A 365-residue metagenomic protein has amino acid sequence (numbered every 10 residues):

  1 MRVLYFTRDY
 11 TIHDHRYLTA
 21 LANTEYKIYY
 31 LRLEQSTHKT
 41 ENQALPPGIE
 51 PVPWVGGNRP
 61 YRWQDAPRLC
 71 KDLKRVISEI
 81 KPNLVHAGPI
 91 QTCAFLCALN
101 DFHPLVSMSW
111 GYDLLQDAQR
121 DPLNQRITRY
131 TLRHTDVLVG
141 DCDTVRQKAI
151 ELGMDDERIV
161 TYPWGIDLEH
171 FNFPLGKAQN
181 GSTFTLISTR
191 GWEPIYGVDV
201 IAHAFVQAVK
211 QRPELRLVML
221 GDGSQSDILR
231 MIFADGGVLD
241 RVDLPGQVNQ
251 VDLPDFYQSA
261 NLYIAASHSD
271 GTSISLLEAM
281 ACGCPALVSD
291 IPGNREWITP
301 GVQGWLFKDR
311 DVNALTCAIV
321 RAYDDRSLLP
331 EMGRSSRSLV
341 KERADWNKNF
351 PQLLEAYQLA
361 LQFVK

Functional and structural regions predicted by a protein language model:
L4, K177-V209, V218: Conserved donor-binding/catalytic core segment of Leloir-type glycosyltransferases
I77, Q247-V248, D255-A260: Short alpha-helical donor nucleotide-sugar binding micro-motif in glycosyltransferases
W110, T128-F173, G181: Donor nucleotide-sugar binding/catalytic pocket of nucleotide-sugar-dependent glycosyltransferases
R230-V248: Nucleotide-activated donor-binding/catalytic signature segment of Leloir-type glycosyltransferases, i.e., the conserved
H268: Aromatic "clamp/platform" in nucleotide-sugar-dependent glycosyltransferases that forms part of the donor/acceptor
P285-V288: Short hydrophobic beta-strand element within catalytic cores of glycosyltransferases and related nucleotide-activated
T299-G301, W305-V312, R321-R326: Conserved acidic donor-binding segment of nucleotide-sugar-dependent glycosyltransferases
A314, R321, L328-R343, N349-Q352: A short, well-ordered alpha-helix in the C-terminal region of glycosyltransferases
